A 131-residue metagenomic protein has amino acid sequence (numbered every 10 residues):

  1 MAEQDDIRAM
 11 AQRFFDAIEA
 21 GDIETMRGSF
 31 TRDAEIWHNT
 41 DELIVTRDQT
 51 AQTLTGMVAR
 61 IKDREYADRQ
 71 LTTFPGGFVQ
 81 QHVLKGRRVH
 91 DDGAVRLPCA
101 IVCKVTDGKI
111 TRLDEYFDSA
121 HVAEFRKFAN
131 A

Functional and structural regions predicted by a protein language model:
M1-R32, K127-A131: Short, low-complexity N-terminal intrinsically disordered segments enriched in polar/charged residues
A11-F14, M26-R27, A34, T50 (+3 more regions): Hydrophobic pocket/interface hotspot
I23-R27, T31-G76: A solvent-exposed, acidic/Ser-Thr-rich amphipathic alpha-helical stretch
E65-Y66, A94-I101: Short, surface-exposed coil-to-beta transition loops
P75-L84: A short hydrophobic beta-strand element
L84, A100, Y116-D118: Residue-level structural signal for beta-strand termini and adjacent loop
K85-A94: Short, cysteine-centered beta-strand-loop-beta hairpins and adjacent loop/turn segments enriched in charged/polar
D114-A131: Low-complexity, intrinsically disordered terminal/linker segments enriched in charged and Gly/Pro repeats
